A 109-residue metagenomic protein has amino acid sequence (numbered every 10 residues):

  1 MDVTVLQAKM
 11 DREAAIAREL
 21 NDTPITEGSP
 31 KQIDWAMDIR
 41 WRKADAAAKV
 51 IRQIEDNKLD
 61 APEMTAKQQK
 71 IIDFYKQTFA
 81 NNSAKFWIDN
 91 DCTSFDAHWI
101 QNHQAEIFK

Functional and structural regions predicted by a protein language model:
M1-K109: Charged, low-complexity intrinsically disordered segments and flexible loops
